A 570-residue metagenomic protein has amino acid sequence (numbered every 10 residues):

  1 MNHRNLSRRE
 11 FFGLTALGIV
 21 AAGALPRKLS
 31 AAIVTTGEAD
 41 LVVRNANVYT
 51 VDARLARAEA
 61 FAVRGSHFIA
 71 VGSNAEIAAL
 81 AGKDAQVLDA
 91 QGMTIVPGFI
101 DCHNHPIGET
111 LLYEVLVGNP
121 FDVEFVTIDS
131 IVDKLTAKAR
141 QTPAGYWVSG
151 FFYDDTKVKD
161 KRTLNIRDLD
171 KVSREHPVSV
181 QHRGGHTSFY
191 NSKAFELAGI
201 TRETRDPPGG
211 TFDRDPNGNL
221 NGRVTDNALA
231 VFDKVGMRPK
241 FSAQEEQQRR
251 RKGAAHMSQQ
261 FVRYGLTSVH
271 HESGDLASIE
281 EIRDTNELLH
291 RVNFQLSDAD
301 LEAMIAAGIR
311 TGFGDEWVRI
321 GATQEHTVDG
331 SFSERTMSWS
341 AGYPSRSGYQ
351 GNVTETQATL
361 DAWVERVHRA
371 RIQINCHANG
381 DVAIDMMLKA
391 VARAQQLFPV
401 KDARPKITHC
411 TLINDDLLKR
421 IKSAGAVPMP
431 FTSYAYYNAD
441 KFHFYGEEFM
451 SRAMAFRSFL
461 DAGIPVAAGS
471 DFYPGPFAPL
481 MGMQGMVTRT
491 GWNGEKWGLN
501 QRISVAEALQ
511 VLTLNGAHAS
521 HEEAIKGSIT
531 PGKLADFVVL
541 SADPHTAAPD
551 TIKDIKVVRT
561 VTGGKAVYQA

Functional and structural regions predicted by a protein language model:
N2-I19: N-terminal secretory signal peptides and thylakoid transit peptides that target proteins across membranes
L14, G18, I33, E38-R44 (+10 more regions): Divalent metal-binding segments
R27-A32: Signal peptide processing junction and immediate N-terminal pro/mature segment of secreted/exported proteins
F241, E365-N375, V382-P405, H409-C410 (+5 more regions): His/Asp/Glu-enriched, well-ordered alpha-helical/loop segment that forms or immediately abuts the divalent-metal
R291-A322, R404-H409, E448-D461: Phosphate/diphosphate-binding loops
T311-F313, K422-G425: Structural alpha-helical segments in enzyme catalytic/regulatory domains
V318-S331, R335, A426-Y434: Non-cysteine beta-strand/loop elements that form the S-adenosyl-L-methionine
